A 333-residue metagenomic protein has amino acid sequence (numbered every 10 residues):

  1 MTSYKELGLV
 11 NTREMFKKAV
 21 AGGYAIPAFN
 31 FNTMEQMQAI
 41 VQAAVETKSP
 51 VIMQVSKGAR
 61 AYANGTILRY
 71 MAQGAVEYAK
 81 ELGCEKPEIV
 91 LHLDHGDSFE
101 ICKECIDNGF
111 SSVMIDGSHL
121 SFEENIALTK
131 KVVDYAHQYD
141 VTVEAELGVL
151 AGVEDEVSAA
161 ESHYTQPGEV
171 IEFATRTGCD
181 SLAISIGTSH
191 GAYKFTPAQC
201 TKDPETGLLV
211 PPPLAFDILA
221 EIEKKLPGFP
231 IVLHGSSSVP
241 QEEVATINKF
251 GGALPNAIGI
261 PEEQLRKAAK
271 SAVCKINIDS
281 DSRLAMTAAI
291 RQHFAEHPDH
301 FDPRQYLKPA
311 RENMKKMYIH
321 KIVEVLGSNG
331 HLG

Functional and structural regions predicted by a protein language model:
M1-P27, H300-F301: Generic N-terminal amphipathic, Lys/Arg-enriched alpha-helix
T2, N248-K249, I260-G333: C-terminal alpha-helical cap/extension of soluble enzyme domains
S3, Y24-N32, A59, Q305 (+1 more regions): A short N-terminal beta->alpha junction/helix N-cap motif
V10-A21, M34-A59, G65-K86, H95-P230 (+6 more regions): Alpha/beta enzyme core
I26-N30, L91-H92, M114, I231-L233 (+2 more regions): Short catalytic-loop micro-motif centered on adjacent basic/acidic residues
G148, S236, D281: An acidic- and aromatic-residue-enriched active-site/binding cleft used to recognize and process polar
L233-V239: Short catalytic/ligand-gating loop segments at beta-alpha or beta-beta junctions within enzyme catalytic domains
